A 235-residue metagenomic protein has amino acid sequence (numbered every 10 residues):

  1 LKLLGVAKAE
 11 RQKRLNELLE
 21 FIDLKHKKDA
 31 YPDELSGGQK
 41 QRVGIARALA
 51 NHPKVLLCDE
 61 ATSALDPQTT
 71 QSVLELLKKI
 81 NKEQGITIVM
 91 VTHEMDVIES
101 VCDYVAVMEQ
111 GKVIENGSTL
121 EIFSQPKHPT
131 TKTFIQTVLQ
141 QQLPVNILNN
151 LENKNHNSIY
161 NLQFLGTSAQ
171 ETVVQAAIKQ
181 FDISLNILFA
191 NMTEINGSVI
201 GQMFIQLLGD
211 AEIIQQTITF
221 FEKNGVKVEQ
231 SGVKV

Functional and structural regions predicted by a protein language model:
E10-I22, F134: ABC nucleotide-binding domain "signature" region
E20, K28-Y31: Signature (C-motif/LSGGQ) region and adjacent switch/coupling loops of ABC-type ATPase nucleotide-binding domains
A30-D33, N51, C58: Conserved signature/switch motifs of ABC ATPase nucleotide-binding domains
P67-T69: Helix N-cap at the start of a conserved alpha-helix in ABC-type nucleotide-binding domains
I98-S100: A short, surface-exposed alpha-helical micro-motif characterized by mixed small hydrophobic and charged/polar residues
N116-G117, Q125: ABC ATPase "signature
